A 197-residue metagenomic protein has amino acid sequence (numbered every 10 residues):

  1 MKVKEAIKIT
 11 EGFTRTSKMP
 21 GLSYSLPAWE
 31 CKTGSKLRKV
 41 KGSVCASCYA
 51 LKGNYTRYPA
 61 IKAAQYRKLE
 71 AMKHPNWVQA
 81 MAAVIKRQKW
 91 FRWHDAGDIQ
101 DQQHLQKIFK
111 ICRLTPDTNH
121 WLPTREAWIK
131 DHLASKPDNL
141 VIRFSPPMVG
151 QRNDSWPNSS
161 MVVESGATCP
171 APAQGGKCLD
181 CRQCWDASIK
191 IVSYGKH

Functional and structural regions predicted by a protein language model:
M1-H197: Class I S-adenosyl-L-methionine
